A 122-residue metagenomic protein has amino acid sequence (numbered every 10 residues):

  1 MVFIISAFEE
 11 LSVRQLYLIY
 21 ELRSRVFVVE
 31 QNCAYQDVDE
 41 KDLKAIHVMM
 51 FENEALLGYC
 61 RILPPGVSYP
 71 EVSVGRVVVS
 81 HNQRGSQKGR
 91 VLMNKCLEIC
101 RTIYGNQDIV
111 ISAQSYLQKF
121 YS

Functional and structural regions predicted by a protein language model:
M1-L56: Short amphipathic alpha-helix that is part of the acyltransferase structural core
V26, I99, F120: Short alpha-helical functional segments enriched in proximate histidine and acidic residues
M49, A55-P65, E71-V78: Conserved beta-strand in the GNAT
P65-V74, R84, I103-Q107: A conserved beta-turn-beta hairpin within the catalytic core of GNAT-like acetyltransferases that forms part
V79, G85-E98: Conserved acetyl-CoA-binding loop-helix of GNAT-fold acetyltransferases
C100-Q114: Conserved GNAT acetyl-CoA-binding A-motif
S115-S122: Conserved active-site alpha-helix within GNAT-family acetyltransferase domains
